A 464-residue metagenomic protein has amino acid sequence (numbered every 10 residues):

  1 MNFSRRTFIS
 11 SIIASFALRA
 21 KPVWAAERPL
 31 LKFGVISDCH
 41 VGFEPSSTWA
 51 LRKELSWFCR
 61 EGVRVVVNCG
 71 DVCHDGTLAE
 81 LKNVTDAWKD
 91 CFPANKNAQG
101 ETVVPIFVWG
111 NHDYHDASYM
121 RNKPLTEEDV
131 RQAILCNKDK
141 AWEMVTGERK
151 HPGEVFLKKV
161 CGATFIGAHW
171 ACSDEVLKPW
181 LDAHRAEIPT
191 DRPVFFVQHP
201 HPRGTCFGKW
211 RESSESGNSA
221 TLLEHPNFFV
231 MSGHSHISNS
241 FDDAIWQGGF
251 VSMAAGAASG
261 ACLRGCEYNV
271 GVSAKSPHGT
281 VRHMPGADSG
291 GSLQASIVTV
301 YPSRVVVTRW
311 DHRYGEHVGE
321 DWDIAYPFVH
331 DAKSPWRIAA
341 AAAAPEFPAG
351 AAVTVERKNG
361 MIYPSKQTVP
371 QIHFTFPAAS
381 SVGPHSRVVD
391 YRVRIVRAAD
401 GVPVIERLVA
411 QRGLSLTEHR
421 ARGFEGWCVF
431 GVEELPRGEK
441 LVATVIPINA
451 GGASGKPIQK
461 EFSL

Functional and structural regions predicted by a protein language model:
N2-A25: N-terminal export signals
W24-K82: N-terminal active-site segment of His-dependent metallophosphoesterases
E27, G279-R407: A short C-terminal boundary segment appended to hydrolase-like catalytic domains
I36-S37, V66-D71, P105-N111, F196-H199 (+2 more regions): Active-site neighborhood of phospho(di)ester-bond hydrolases with catalytic His/Asp-centered motifs
L78-A183, I188-T190, G217-E224, S240-G256 (+2 more regions): Extended active-site neighborhood of metal-dependent phosphoesterases/phosphodiesterases
R394-P436: Recognizes extended acidic, P/S/T-rich segments that occur within or adjacent to Ig-like beta-sandwich modules
L435-G451: Beta-strand-rich modules
G452-L464: Extracellular fibronectin type III
